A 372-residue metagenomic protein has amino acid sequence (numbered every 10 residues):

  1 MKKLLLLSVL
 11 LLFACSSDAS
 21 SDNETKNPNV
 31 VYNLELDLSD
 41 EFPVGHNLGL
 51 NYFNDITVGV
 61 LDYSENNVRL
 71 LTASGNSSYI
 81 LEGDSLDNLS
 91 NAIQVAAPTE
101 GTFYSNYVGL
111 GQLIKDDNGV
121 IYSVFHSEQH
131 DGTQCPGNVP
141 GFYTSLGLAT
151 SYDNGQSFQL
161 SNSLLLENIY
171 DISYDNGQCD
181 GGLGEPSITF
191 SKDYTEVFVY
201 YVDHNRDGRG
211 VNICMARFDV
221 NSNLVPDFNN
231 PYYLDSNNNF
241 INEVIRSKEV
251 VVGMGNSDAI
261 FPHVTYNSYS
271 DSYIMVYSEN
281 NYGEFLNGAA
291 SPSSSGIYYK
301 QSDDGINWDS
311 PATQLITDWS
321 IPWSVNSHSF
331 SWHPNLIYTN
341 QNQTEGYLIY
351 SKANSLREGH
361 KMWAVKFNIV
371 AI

Functional and structural regions predicted by a protein language model:
M1-L7: Sec-dependent signal peptide recognition, specifically the positively charged N-region followed immediately by
S8-V9, S295: Residue-level signal for mature regions of secreted extracellular proteins and peptides
F13-A14: C-terminal motif of bacterial Sec signal peptides marking the signal peptidase cleavage site
S17: Short, conserved catalytic or interaction motifs in soluble domains
S21-N106, I114-D175, K192-N256, N267-Y273 (+2 more regions): Beta-rich carbohydrate-recognition and catalytic domains
D55-T57, Y107-L110, G182-E185, D258-F261 (+1 more regions): Beta-rich catalytic cores
I114, S187-T189, H263-T265, I337: Conserved beta-strand position repeated across blades of beta-propeller domains
P334-N335, T344: Extracellular glycan/ECM-engagement signal in secreted proteins
